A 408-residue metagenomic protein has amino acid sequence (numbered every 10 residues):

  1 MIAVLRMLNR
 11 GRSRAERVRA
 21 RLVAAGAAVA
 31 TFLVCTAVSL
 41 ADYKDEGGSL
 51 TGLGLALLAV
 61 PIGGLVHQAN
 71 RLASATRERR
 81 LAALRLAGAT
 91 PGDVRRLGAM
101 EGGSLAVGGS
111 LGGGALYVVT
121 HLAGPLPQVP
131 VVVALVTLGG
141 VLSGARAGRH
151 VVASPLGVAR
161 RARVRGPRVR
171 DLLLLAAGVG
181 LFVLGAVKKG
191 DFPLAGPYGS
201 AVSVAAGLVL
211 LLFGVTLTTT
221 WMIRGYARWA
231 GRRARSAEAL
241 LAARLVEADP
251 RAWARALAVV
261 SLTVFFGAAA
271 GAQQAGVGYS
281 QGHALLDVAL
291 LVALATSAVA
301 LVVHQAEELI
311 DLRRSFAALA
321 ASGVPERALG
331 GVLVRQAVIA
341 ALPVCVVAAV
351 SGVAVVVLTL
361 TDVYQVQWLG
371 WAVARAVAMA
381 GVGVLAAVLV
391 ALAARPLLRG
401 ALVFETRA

Functional and structural regions predicted by a protein language model:
I2-L8, R14-T36, L40, E46-G47 (+3 more regions): Hydrophobic multi-pass inner-membrane translocation pores used for secretion and envelope-lipid/glycan export
A27-D45, L53-T76, P91-G124, Q128 (+2 more regions): Transmembrane-helix bundle segments that line or gate the permeation/cavity pathway in multi-pass membrane proteins
R71-R85, E308-A320: Intracellular coupling helices
L72, V151-G157, R228, R232 (+1 more regions): Perimembrane helix-loop junctions in membrane proteins
G98-A99, P155, L333, L402: A general structural motif at alpha-helix termini
V133-A162, V384-A408: C-terminal membrane-exit region of the final transmembrane helix in multipass inner-membrane proteins
